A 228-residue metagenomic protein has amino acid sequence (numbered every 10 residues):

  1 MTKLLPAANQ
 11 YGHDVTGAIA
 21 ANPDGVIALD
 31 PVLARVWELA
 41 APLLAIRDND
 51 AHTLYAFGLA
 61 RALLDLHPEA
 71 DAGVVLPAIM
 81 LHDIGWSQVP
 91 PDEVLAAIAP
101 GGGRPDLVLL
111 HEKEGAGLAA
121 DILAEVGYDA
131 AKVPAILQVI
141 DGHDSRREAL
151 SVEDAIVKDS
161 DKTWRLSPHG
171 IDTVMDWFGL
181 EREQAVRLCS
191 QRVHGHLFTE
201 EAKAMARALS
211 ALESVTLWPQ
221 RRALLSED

Functional and structural regions predicted by a protein language model:
T2-V26, L44-L54, G58-A70, L81 (+3 more regions): Divalent metal-dependent phosphate-bond-processing catalytic cores, especially two-metal-ion Mg2+/Mn2+ enzymes that act
P31-Y55, P91-D106: Active-site flanking loop/helix segments enriched in acidic
D48, A72, L107, H111: Conserved acidic
Y55-F57, L63, L109-E125: An active-site-proximal "capping" alpha-helix that borders the catalytic cofactor pocket
H67-P77, A124-I140, E153: Acidic/histidine metal-binding catalytic segments
G73-P100, G115, A135-S145: His-Asp-centered metal-binding catalytic motifs of divalent-metal-dependent phosphohydrolases/nucleases
G115, A119, K132, I136 (+2 more regions): Amphipathic alpha-helical interface surfaces
